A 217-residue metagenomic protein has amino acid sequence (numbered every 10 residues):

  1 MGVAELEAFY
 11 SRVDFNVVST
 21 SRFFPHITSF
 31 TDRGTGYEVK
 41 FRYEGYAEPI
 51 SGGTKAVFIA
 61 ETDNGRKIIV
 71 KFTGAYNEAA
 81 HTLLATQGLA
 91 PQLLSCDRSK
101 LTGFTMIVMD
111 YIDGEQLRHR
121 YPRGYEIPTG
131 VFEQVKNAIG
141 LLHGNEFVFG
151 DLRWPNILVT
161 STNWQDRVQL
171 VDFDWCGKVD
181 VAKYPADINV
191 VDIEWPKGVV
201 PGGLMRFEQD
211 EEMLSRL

Functional and structural regions predicted by a protein language model:
G2-A47: Juxta-kinase regulatory segment immediately upstream of eukaryotic protein kinase catalytic domains
Y37-L83, L89: ATP-binding glycine-rich loop module of kinase domains
I59-T62, S95, D110-Y111, V159-S161: Conserved hydrophobic "DFG−1" position in protein kinase catalytic cores
T73, T82-F132: Conserved structural core of kinase catalytic domains
A138-L142: Conserved hydrophobic alpha-helix
H143-S161: Catalytic-loop of the protein kinase fold
W164-L217: C-lobe/activation-segment region of protein kinase-like
